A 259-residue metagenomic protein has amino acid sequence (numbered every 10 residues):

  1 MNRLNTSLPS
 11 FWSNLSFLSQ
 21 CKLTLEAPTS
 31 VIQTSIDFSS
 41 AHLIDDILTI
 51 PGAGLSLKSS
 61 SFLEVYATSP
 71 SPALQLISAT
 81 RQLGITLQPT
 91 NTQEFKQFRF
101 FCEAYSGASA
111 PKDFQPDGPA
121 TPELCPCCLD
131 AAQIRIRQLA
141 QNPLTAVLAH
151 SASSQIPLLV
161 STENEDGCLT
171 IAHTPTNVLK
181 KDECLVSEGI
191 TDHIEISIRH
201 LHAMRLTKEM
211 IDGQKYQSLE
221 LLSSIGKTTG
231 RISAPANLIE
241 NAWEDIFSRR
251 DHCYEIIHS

Functional and structural regions predicted by a protein language model:
M1-A67, H258-S259: An N-terminus-focused feature that recognizes amino-terminal "leader" regions
N2-L25, A110-L179, L185-G189: Surface-exposed interaction/gating patches
C21-L23, F62, A67, P72-S78 (+6 more regions): Short, structured motif recognition centered on aromatic/hydrophobic residues
E26, I50-G54, Q82, T86-F98 (+6 more regions): Charge-rich alpha-helical segments
P28-S30, R81, G167, G226: Detector for glycine-centered tight turns/loop "hinges" at secondary-structure junctions
I36-A67, C168-I211, K215-Y216: Intrinsic, low-complexity N-terminal interaction/targeting segments
L55-P122, D212-Q214, E220-S224, T228-T229: Hydrophobic, ordered structural segments
L83, K180, C184-S259: C-terminal functional regions that serve as terminal interaction/effector modules
